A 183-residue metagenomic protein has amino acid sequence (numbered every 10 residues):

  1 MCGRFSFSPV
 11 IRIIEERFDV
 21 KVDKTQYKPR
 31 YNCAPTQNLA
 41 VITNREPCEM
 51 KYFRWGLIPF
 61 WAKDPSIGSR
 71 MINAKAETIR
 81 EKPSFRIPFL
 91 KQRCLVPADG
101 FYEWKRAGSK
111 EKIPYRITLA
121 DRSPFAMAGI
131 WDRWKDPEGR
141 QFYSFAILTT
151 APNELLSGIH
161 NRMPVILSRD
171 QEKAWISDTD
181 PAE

Functional and structural regions predicted by a protein language model:
M1-E183: Short linear sequence motif anchored by a di-proline
